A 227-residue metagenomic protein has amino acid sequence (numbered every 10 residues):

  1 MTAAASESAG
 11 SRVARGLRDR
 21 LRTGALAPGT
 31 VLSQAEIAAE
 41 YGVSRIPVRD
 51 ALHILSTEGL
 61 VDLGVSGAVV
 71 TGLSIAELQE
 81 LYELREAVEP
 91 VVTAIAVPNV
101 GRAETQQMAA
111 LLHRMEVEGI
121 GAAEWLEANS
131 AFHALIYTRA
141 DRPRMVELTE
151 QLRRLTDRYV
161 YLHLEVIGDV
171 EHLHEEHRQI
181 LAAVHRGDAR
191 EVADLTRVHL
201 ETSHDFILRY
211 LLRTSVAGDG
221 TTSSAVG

Functional and structural regions predicted by a protein language model:
M1-P98, R209-G227: Short linear motifs at protein or domain termini
S11, I75, E86, R102 (+2 more regions): Amphipathic alpha-helical repeat elements characteristic of tetratricopeptide repeat
E40, I167-G227: C-terminal regulatory/effector modules of DNA-binding transcriptional regulators
S74, Y82, T149, V160 (+3 more regions): Short, flexible helix/strand-to-coil boundary loops that buttress conserved ligand/catalytic motifs in alpha/beta
I95, L135, F206: Short alpha-helical functional segments enriched in proximate histidine and acidic residues
N99-L162, H174-A183, E191-E201: Conserved amphipathic alpha-helical segments that form helical-bundle/coiled-coil interaction surfaces
